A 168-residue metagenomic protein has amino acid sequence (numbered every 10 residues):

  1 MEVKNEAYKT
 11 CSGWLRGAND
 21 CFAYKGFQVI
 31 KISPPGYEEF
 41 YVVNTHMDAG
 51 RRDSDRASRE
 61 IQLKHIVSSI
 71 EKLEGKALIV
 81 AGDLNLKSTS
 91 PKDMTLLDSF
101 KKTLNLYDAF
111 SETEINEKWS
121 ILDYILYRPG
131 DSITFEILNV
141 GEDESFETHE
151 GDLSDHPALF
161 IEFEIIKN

Functional and structural regions predicted by a protein language model:
M1-Y41, T45-M47, I137-E142: Structured beta-strand-rich core segments of catalytic domains in phosphoester-bond hydrolases
W14-G17, R52-S54, F146-H149: A short, polar/proline- and glycine-enriched secondary-structure boundary/capping micro-motif
D20-G26, E60, G151-D155: Glycine-rich, flexible loop segments associated with nucleotide phosphate handling
C21, D53-I61, N116: Soluble non-cytosolic domains of exported or imported proteins
G26-V43, D55-T95: His/acidic metal-ligating clusters that form di-metal
Q28-I30, G50, I125-Y127: Conserved hydrophobic/aromatic positions in well-ordered beta-strands
P35, A49-G50, I166-N168: Short coil/turn motifs at secondary-structure junctions
I70-I79, L86-N168: Metal-dependent phosphoester-hydrolase catalytic domains
